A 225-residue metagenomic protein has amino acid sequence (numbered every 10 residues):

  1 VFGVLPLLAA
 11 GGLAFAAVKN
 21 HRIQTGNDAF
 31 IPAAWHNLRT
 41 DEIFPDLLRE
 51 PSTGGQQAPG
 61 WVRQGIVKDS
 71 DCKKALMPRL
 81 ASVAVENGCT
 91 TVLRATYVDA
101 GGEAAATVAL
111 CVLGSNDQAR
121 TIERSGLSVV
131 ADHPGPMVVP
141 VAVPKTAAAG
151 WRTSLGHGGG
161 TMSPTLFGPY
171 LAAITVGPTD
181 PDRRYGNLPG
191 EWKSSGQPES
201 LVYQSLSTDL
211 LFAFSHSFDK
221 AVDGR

Functional and structural regions predicted by a protein language model:
V1-W35: Hydrophobic single-pass membrane-targeting/anchoring helices
L5, G12, I122, P134-A142 (+1 more regions): Ribonuclease/tRNase effector modules and their secretory precursors
Q24-G26, M137-R225: Extracellularly exposed regions in secreted/surface proteins, prominently low-complexity, repeat-rich
F30-V62: Short extracytoplasmic
T53-E103: Short, compositionally biased low-complexity segments enriched in polar/charged residues
M77, A119-E123, L211, S215: Extracytoplasmic/secreted envelope proteins and their assembly/folding machinery, especially bacterial periplasmic
T90-M137: Mid-length scaffold segments of soluble, non-membrane domains
